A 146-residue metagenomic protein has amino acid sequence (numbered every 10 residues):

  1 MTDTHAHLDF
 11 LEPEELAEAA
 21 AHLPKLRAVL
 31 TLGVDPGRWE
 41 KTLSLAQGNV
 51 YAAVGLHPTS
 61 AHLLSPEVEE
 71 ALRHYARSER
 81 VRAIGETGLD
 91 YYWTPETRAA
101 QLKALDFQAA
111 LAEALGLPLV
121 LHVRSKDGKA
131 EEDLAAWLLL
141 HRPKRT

Functional and structural regions predicted by a protein language model:
M1-T146: Mid-domain alpha/beta scaffold segments of enzyme catalytic cores
